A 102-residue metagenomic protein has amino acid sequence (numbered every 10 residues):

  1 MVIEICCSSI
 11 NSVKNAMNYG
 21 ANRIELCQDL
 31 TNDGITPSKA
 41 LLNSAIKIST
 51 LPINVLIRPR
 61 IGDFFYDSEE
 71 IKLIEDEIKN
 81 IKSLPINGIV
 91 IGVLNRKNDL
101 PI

Functional and structural regions predicted by a protein language model:
M1-S9, I57-E75, L94-R96: Active-site mouth loops of central-metabolism enzymes
I3, N15-N22: A short, Lys/Arg-enriched amphipathic alpha-helix followed by its capping loop at the start of a domain
I3-I5, I24-L26, A45, I53-I57 (+1 more regions): Hydrophobic faces of well-ordered beta-strands that scaffold small-molecule active sites in alpha/beta enzyme cores
I10-N18, L30-L51, E69-K72, V93-I102: Active-site-adjacent beta->alpha loops and helix N-cap segments on the catalytic face of soluble alpha/beta enzymes
A21, T50, P85-I86: A structural motif
L51-I61, N80-S83: Short, basic, helix/turn surface patches
L73-L94, L100: Ordered, amphipathic secondary-structure segments that act as subunit-interaction surfaces in large macromolecular
